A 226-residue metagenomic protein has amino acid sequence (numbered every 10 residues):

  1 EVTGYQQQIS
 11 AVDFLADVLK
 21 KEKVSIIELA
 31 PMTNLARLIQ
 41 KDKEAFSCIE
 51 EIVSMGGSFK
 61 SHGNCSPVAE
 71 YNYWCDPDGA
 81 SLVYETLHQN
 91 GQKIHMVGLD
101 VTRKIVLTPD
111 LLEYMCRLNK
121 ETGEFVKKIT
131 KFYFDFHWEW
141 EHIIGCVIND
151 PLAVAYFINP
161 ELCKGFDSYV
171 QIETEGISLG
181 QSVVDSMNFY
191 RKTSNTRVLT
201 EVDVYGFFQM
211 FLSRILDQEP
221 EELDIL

Functional and structural regions predicted by a protein language model:
E1, N34, S61-C65, F136-W140 (+2 more regions): Generic, low-specificity signal for short hydrophobic/alpha-helical stretches with a mild N-terminal bias, encompassing
V2-K104, P109: Active-site histidine-anchored catalytic micro-motif
W74-D78, G91-L226: Conformational coupling and interaction surfaces
